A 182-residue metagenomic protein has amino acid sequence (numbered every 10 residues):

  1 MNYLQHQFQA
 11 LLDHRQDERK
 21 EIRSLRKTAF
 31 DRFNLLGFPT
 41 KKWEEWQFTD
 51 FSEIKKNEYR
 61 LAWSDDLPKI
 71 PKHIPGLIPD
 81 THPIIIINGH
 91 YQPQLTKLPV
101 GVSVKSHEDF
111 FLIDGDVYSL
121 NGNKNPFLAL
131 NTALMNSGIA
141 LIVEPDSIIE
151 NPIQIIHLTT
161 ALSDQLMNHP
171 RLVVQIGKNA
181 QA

Functional and structural regions predicted by a protein language model:
M1-A182: Glycine-rich and polybasic anion-binding loops at the starts of cofactor/ligand-binding domains
